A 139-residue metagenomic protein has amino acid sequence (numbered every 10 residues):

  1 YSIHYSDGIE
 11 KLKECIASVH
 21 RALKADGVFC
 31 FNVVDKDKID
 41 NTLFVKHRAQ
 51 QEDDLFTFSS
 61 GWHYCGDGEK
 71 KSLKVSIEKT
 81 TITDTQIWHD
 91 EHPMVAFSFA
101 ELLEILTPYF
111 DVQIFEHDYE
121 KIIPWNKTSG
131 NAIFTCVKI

Functional and structural regions predicted by a protein language model:
Y1-K11: A short SAM/SAH-binding and catalytic strip from SAM-dependent methyltransferases
D7, K24, T107: Short conserved AdoMet
E10-K13, A100: Residues in well-ordered alpha-helical elements
L12-V28: A short glycine-rich, Lys/Arg-flanked "PGG" loop and its adjoining helix->strand segment in the class I
G27, F56, F110-Q113: A structural micro-motif
C30-L103: SAM-dependent methyltransferase
P93-I139: C-terminal lobe and adjacent flexible extensions of AdoMet/dcAdoMet transferase-like proteins
